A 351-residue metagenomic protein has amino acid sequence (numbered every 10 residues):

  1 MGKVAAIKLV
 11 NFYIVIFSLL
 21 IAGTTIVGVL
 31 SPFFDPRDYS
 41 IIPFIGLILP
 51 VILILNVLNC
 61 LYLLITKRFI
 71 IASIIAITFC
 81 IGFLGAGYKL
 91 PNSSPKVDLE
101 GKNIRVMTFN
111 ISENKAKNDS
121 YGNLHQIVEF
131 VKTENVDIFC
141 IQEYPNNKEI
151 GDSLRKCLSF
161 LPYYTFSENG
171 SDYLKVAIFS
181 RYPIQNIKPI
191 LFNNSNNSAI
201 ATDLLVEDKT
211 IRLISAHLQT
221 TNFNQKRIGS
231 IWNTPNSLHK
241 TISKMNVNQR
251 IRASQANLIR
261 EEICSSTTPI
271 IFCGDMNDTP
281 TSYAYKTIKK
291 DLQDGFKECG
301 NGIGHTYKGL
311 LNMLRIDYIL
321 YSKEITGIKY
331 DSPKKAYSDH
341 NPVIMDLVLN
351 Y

Functional and structural regions predicted by a protein language model:
M1-K156, Y173, N257, N350-Y351: N-terminal, active-site-proximal structural segment of metallo-dependent hydrolase catalytic domains
V10-T25, L30-L63, I71-F79, K188-I190 (+3 more regions): Metal-dependent phosphoester-hydrolase catalytic domains
T78-G101, D119, H125-E129, I138-K226 (+1 more regions): Structured beta-strand-rich core segments of catalytic domains in phosphoester-bond hydrolases
S94-K96, P235, D346: Sec-dependent signal peptide cleavage junction
R105-I111, N123-I150, T202, R212-H217 (+4 more regions): Active-site beta-strand/loop signature of hydrolases that rely on acidic residues for catalysis
T108-L124, N222-N248: Acidic/histidine-rich helix-loop elements that form or flank divalent-metal/phosphate-binding sites at the catalytic
N114-A116, N146-E149, G170-L174, N196 (+4 more regions): Active-site environment of divalent metal-dependent phosphoester hydrolases
